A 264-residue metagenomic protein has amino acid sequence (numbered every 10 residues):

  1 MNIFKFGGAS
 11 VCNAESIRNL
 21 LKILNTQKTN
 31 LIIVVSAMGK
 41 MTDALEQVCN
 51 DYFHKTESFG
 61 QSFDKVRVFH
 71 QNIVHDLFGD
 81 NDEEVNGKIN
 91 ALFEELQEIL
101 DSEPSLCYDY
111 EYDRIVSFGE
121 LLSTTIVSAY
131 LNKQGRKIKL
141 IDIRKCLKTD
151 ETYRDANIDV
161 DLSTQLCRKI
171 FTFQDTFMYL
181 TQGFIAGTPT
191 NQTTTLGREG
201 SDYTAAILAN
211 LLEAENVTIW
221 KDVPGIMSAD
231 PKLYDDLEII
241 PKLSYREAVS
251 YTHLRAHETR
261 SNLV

Functional and structural regions predicted by a protein language model:
M1-R255: Nucleotide/pyrophosphate-binding catalytic subdomain
H253, R260-V264: Single conserved hydrophobic/aromatic residue that forms the stacking wall/gate of nucleotide- or nucleobase-binding
